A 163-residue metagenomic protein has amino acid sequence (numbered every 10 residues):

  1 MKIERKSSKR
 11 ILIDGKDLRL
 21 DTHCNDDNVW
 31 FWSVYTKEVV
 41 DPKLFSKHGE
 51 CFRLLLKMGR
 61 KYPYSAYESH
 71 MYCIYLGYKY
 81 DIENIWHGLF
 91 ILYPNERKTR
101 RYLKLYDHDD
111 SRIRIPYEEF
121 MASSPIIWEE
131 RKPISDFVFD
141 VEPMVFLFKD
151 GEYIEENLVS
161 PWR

Functional and structural regions predicted by a protein language model:
M1-R163: Terminal leader/tail segments of proteins
